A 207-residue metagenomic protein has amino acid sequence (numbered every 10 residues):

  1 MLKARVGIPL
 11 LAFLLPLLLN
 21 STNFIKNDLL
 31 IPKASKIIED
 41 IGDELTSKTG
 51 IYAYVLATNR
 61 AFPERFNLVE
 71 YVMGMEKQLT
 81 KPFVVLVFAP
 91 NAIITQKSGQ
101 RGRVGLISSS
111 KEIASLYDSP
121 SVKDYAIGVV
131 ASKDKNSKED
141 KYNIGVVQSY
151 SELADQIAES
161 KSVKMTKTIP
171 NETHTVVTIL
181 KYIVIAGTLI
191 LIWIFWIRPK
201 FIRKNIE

Functional and structural regions predicted by a protein language model:
M1-N23: Hydrophobic secretory-pathway targeting helix
L2-V6, K141, T175-I179: Hydrophobic, aromatic-rich alpha-helical transmembrane segments and their membrane-interface anchor motifs
A4-R5, F66-N67, Y182: Mixed-charge, polar/low-complexity N-terminal
P16, Y117, I185-T188: Alpha-helical protein-protein interaction elements
L17-L18, S115, W196-P199: Enriched - but not universal
T22-T173: Folded, non-transmembrane soluble domains that reside on the lumenal/extracytoplasmic side of membranes
T166-E207: C-terminal single-pass membrane-anchor helix
